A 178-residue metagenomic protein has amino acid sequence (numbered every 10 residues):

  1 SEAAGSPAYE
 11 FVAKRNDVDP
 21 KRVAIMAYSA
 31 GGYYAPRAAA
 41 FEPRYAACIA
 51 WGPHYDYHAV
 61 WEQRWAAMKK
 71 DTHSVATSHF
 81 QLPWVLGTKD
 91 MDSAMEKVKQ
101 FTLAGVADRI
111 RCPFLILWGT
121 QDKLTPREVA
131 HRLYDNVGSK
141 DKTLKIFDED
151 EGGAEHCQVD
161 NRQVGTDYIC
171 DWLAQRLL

Functional and structural regions predicted by a protein language model:
S1-D17, K21, R37, G165: Alpha/beta-hydrolase active-site loop
M26, G32-P43, C48: Short glycine-enriched nucleophile-adjacent loop and the immediately C-terminal alpha-helix near the catalytic center
A30, I49-A59: Active-site nucleophile loop of the alpha/beta-hydrolase fold
R64-V106: Mobile cap/lid helix-loop segments that gate and shape the active-site cleft of serine hydrolases
I110-R111, I116-W118, D122: Short beta-strand/loop motif that positions the catalytic acidic residue of the alpha/beta-hydrolase fold
C112, P126-D135: Short alpha-helix in the alpha/beta-hydrolase fold that links the catalytic acid
Y134-E155, Y168: Catalytic histidine neighborhood in serine/cysteine hydrolases with alpha/beta-hydrolase-type architecture
Q158-L178: Catalytic active-site module of serine/aspartate enzymes centered on a nucleophile-bearing elbow/loop
